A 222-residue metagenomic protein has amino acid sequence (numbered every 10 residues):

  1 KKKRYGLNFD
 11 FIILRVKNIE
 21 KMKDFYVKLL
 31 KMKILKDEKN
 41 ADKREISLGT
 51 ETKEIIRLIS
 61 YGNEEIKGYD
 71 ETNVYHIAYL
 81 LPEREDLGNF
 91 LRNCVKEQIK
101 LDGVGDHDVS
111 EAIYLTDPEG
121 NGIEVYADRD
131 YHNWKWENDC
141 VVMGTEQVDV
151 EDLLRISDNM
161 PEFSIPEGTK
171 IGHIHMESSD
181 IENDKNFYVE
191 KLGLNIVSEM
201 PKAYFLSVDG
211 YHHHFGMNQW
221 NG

Functional and structural regions predicted by a protein language model:
K1-I19, K28-L35, S47-K53: Hydrophobic, proline/glycine-rich low-complexity stretches
K1-K3, L91-P166, F205, H212: Vicinal oxygen chelate
G6-L7, R15-E20, D24, A78-G122 (+3 more regions): Vicinal oxygen chelate
F9-I12, V16, Y26, M32 (+7 more regions): Short, structured motif recognition centered on aromatic/hydrophobic residues
I13, M160-D209: Surface-exposed interaction/gating patches
K28-L35, I99, E190-I196: Conserved acetyl-CoA-binding loop of GNAT-fold acetyltransferases
K33-E71, G122-R129, N195-G222: Conserved short beta-strand elements that form part of the metal-binding/catalytic scaffold of enzyme active sites
K43, S110, I171: Short coil/loop residues immediately preceding or within conserved phosphate-binding loops of NTP-utilizing enzyme
